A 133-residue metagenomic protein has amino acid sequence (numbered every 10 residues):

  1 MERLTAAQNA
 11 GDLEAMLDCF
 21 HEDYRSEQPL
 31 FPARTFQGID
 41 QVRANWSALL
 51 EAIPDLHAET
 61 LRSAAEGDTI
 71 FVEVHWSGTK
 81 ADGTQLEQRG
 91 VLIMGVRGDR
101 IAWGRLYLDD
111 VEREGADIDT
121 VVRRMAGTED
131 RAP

Functional and structural regions predicted by a protein language model:
R3-A7: Solvent-exposed, amphipathic alpha-helical segments
N9, E27, R43-P133: A beta-strand edge to alpha-helix "cap/lid" segment located at domain peripheries
A10-R25: Short, well-ordered alpha-helical segments enriched in acidic and aromatic residues
F31-T35: Short glycine-enriched, charge-decorated loop/helix-capping segments at active-site entrances that position
I39: Short, glycine-/small- and polar/acidic-enriched structural segments that line small-molecule recognition paths
